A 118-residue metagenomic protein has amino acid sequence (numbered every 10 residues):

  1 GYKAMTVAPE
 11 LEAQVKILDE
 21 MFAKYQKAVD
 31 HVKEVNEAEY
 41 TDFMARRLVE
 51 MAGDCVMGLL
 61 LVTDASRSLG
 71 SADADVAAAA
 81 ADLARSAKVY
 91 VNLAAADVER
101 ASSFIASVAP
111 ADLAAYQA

Functional and structural regions predicted by a protein language model:
G1-A118: Flavin-dependent oxidoreductase catalytic core characteristic of acyl-CoA dehydrogenase/oxidase-like enzymes
